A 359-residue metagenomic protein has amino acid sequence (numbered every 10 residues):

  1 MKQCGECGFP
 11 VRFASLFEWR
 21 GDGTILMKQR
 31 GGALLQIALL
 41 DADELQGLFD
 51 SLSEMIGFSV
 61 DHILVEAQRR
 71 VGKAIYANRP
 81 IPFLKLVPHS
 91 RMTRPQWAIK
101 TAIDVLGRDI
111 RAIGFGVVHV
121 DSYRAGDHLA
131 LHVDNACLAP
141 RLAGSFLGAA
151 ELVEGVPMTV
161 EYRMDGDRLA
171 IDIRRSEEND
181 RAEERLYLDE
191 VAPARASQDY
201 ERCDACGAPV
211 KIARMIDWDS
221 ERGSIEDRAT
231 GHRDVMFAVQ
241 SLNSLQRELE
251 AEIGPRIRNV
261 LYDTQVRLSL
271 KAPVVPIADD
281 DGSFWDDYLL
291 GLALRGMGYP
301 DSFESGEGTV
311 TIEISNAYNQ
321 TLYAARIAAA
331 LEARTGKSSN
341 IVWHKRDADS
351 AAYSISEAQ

Functional and structural regions predicted by a protein language model:
M1-R141, T159-E313, Y318, H344-A352 (+1 more regions): N-terminal accessory segment detector
R141-V156, A324-T335: Short, non-transmembrane amphipathic alpha-helical segments
G155-V160, T335-H344: Low-complexity, intrinsically disordered Gly/Pro/Thr-rich segments
N316-T321, I327, S338: C-terminal regulatory/effector modules of DNA-binding transcriptional regulators
